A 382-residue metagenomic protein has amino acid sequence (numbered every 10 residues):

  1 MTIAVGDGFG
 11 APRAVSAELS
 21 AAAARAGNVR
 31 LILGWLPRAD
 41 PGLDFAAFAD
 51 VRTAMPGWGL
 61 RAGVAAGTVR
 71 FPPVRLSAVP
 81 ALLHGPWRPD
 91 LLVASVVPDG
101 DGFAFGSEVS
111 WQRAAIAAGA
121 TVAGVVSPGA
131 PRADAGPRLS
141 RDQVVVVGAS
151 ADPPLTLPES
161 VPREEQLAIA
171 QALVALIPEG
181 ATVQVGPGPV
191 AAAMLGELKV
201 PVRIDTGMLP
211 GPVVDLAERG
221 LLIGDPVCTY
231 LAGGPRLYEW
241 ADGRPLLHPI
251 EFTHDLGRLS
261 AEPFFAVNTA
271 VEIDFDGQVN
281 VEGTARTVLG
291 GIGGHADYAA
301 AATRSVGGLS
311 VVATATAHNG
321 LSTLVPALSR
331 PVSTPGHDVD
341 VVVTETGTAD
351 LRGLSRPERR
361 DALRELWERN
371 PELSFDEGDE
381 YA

Functional and structural regions predicted by a protein language model:
M1-A382: Conserved alpha/beta enzyme-core scaffold
